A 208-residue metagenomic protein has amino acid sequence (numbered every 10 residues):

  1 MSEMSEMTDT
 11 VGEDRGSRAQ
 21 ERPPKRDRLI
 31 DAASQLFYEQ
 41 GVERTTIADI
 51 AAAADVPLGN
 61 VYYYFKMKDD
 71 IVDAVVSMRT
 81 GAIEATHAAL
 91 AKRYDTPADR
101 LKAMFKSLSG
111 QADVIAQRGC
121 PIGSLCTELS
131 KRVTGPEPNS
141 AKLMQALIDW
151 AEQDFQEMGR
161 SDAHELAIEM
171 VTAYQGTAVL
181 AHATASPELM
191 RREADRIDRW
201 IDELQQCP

Functional and structural regions predicted by a protein language model:
M1-P24, C207-P208: N-terminal intrinsically disordered/low-complexity leader segments
S2, R28, A32-D70, A74: Helix-turn-helix
E3, I122, V133-Q145, Q156-P208: Hydrophobic/aromatic-rich alpha-helical bundle segments in the mid-to-C-terminal region
A74, A88-R118, A167-M170: Hydrophobic alpha-helical connector segments
S77-E84: Short, basic, alpha-helical segments at the C-terminal edge of helix-turn-helix-like DNA-binding modules
D99-R100, D113-G135: Amphipathic alpha-helical segments used for helix-helix packing
